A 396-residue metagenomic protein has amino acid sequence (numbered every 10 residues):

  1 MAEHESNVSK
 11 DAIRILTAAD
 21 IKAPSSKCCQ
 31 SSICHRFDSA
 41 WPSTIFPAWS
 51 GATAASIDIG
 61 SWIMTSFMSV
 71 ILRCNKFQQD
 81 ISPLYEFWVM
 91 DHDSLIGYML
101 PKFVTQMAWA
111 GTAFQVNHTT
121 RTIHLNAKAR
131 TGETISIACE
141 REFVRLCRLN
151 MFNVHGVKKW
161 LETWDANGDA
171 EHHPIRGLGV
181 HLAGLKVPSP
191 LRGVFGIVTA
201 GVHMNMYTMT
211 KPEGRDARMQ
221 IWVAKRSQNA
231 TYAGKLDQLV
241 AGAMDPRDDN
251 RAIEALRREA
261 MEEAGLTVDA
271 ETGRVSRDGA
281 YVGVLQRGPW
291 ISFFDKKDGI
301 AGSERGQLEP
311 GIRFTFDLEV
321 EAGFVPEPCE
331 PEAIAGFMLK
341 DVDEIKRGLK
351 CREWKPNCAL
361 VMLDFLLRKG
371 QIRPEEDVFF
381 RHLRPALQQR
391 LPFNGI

Functional and structural regions predicted by a protein language model:
A2-Q238, G242-I396: N-terminal leader/linker segments that precede catalytic domains of diphosphate-processing enzymes
